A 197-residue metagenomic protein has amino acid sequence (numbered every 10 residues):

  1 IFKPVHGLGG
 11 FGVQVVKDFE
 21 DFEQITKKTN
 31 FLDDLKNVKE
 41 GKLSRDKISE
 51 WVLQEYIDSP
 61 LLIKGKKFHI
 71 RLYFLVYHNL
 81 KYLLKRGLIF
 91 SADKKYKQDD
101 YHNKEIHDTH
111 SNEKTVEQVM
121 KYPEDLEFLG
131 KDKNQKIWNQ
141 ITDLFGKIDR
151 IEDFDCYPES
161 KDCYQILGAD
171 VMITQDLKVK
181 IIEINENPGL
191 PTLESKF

Functional and structural regions predicted by a protein language model:
V5-A169, I173-I181, N185, E194-F197: Catalytic core of tubulin tyrosine ligase-like
N187-G189: A short acidic/small-residue loop/turn micro-motif
